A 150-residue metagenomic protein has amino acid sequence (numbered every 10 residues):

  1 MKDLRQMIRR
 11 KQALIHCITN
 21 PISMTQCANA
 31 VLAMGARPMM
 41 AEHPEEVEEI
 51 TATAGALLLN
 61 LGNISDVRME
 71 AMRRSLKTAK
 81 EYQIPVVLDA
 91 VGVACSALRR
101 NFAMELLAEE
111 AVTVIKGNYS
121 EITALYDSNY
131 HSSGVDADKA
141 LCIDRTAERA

Functional and structural regions predicted by a protein language model:
M1-R73, T78-E81: Small-residue (G/A/S/T)-rich helix-start motifs and N-terminal tracts that mark the onset
T19, V67, A94-C95, I143-R145: Residues that cap or flank secondary-structure elements
L57-N60, P85-A90, G134: Short beta-strands and strand-loop turn motifs
N63, G92, E121: Active-site-proximal loop/turn and secondary-structure-junction residues that shape catalytic pockets, frequently
R68-N118: Glycine/small-residue-rich loop that forms an oxyanion/phosphate-binding "nest" at active or ligand-binding sites
A97-A150: Conserved phosphate/ATP/ADP-binding segment of small-molecule kinases
